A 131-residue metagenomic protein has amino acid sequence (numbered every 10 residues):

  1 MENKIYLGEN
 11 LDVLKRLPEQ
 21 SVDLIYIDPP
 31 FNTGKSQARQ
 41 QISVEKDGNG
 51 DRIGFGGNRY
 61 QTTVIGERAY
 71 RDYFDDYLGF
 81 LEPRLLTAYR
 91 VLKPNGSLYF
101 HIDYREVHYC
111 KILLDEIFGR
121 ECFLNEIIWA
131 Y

Functional and structural regions predicted by a protein language model:
M1-Y131: S-adenosyl-L-methionine-dependent nucleic acid methyltransferase catalytic domains
